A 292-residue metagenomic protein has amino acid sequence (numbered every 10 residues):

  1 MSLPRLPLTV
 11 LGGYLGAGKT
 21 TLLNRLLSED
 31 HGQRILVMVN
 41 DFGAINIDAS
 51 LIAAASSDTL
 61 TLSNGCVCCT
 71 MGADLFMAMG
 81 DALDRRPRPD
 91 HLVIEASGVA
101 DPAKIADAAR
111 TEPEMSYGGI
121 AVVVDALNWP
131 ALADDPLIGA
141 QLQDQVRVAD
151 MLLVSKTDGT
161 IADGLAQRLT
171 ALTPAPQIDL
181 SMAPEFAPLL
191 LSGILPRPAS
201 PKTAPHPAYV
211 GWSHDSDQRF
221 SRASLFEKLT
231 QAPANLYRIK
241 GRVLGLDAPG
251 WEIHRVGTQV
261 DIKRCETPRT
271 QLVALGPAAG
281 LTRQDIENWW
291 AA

Functional and structural regions predicted by a protein language model:
S2, L142-T270, A278-A292: C-terminal accessory "lid"/substrate-recognition subdomains
S2-D135, A140: Nucleotide-state-sensitive switch-loop elements of NTP-binding domains
A274: Flexible loop/N-cap segments at domain edges
